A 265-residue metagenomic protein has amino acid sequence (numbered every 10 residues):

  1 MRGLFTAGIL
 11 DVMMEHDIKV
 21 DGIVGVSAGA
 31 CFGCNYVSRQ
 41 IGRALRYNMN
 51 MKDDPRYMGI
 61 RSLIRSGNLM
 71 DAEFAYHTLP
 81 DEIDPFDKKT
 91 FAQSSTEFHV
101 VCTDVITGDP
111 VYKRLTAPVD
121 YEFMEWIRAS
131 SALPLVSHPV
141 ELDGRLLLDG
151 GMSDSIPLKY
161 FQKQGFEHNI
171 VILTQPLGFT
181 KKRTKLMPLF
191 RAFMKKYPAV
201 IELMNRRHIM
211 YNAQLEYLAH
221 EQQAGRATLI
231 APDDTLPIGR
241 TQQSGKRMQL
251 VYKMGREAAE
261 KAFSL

Functional and structural regions predicted by a protein language model:
M1-V26, C34-L265: Patatin-like phospholipase
